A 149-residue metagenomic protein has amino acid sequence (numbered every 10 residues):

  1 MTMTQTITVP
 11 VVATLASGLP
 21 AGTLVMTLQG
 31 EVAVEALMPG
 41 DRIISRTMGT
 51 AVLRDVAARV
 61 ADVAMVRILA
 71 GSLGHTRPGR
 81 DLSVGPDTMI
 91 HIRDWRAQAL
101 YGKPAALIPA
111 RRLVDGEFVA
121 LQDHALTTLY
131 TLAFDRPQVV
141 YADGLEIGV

Functional and structural regions predicted by a protein language model:
M1-M38: Protein maturation boundaries and topogenic segments
L19-T27, I44-V149: Long beta-strand-rich cores associated with HINT superfamily self-processing modules
D41: Acidic Asp/Glu-based divalent-cation binding sites
